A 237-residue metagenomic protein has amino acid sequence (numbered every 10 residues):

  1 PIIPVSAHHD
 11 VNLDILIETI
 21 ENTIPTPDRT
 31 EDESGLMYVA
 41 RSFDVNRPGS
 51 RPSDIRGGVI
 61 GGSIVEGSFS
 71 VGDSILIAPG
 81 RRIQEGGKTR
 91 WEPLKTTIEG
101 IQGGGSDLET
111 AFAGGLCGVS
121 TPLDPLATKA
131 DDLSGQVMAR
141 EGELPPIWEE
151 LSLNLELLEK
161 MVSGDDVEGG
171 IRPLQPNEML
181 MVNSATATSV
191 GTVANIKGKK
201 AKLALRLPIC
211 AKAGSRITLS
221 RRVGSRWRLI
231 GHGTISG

Functional and structural regions predicted by a protein language model:
P1-L133, V137-L144, E149-L153, L157: Conserved catalytic-core segments of large NTP-driven translation/proteostasis enzymes
D124-G237: C-terminal effector modules of nucleic-acid-centric enzymes and ribosome-associated factors
